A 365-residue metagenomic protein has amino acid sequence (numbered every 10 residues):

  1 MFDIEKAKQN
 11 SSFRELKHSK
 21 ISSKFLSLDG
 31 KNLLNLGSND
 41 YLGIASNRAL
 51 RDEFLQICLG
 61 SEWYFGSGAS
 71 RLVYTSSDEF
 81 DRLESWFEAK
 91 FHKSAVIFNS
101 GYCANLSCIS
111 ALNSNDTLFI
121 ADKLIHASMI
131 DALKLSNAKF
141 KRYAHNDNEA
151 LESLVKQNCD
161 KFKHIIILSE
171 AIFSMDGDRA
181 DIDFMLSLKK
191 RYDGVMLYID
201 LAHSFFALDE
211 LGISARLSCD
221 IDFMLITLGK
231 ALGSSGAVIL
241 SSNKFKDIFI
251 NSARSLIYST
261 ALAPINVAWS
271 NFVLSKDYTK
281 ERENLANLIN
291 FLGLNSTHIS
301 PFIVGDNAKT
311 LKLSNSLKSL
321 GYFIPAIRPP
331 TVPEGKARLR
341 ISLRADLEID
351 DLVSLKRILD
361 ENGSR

Functional and structural regions predicted by a protein language model:
F2-F65: N-terminal "arm"/small-domain region of PLP-dependent enzymes with the aminotransferase-like
R48, D52-Q56, S85, S319-L320 (+1 more regions): PLP-dependent enzyme catalytic core of the Aspartate aminotransferase-like
D52-G101: Conserved N-terminal alpha-helix of the aminotransferase class I/II PLP-enzyme fold
C108-A127, N148: Conserved PLP-anchoring active-site segment centered on the Schiff-base-forming lysine
K141, H145-Y198: Active-site phosphate-binding strand-loop segment of PLP-dependent enzymes
L217-I248: Active-site PLP attachment segment
A261-Y278, N284, L288, G293-S296: Structural motif of enzymes handling amino- and sulfur-group chemistry
N284-G321, T331, G335, L343-A345: Conserved PLP-binding catalytic core of the aspartate aminotransferase-like
